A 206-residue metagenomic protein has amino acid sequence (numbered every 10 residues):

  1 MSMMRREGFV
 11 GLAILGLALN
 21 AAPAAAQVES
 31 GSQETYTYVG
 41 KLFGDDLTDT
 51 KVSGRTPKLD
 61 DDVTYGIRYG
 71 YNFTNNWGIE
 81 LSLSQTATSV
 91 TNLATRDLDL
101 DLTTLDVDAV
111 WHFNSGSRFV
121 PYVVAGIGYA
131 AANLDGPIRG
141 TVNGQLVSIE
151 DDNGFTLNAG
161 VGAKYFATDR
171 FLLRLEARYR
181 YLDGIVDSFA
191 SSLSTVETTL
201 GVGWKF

Functional and structural regions predicted by a protein language model:
M1-G31: Cleavable N-terminal export/targeting peptides
Q27, E34, K41, R68-V142 (+4 more regions): Gram-negative (and chloroplast) outer-membrane scaffold detector with strong preference for beta-barrel transmembrane
E29, R55-D61, T95-L102, Q145-N153 (+1 more regions): Replace "Gram-negative outer membrane beta-barrel proteins" with "bacterial and organellar outer membrane beta-barrel
T35-Y65: N-terminal targeting signals for Sec/Tat export/insertion, comprising classic cleavable signal peptides
D46-P57, L134-E150: Solvent-exposed loop segments that connect transmembrane elements
L47-T50, N92, G184-D187: A short, acidic/glycine-rich surface segment
L59-D60, K164-L172, R178-V196: Subset of outer-membrane beta-barrel
